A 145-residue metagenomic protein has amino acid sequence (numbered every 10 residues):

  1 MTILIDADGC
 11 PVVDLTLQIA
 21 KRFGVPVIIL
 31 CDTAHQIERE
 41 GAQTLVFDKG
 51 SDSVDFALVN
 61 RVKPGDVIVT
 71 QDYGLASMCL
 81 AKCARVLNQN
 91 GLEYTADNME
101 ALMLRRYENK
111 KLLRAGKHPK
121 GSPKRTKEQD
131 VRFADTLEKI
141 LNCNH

Functional and structural regions predicted by a protein language model:
T2-H145: Nuclease catalytic cores that cleave nucleic-acid phosphodiester bonds, predominantly acidic two-metal-ion
